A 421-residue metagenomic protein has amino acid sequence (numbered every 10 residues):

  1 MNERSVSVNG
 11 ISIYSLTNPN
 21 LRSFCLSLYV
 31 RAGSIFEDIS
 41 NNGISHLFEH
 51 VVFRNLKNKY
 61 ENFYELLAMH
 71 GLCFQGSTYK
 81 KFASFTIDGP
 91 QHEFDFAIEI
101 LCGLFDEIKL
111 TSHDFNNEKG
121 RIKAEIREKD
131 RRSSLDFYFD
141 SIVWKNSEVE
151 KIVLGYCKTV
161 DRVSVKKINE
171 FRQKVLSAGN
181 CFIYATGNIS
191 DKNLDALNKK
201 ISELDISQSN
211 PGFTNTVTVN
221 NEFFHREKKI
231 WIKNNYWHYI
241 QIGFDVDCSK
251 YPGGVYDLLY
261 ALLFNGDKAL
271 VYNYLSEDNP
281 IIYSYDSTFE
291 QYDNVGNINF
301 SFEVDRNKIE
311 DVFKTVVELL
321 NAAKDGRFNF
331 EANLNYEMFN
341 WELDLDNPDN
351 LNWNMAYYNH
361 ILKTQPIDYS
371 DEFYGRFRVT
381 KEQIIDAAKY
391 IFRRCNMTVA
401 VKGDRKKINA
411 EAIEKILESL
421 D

Functional and structural regions predicted by a protein language model:
M1-F63, N169-Y274, F313, N396-D421: His/Glu-rich zincin catalytic helix
Y60-F213, V219, V246, E277-D421: Charge-rich, well-structured scaffold segments of protease-associated domains
